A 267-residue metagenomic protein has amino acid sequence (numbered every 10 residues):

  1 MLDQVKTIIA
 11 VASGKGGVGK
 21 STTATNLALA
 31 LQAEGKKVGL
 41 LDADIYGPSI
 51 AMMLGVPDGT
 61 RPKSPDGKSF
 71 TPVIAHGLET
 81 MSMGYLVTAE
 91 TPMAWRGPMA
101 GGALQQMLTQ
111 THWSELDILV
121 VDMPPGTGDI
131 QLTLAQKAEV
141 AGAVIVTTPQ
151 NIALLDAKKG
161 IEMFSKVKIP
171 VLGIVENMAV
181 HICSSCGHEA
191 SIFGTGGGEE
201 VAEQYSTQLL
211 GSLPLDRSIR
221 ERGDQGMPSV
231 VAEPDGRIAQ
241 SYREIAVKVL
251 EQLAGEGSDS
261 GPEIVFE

Functional and structural regions predicted by a protein language model:
M1-G14, G59, R243-L253, G257-G261 (+1 more regions): Extreme N-terminal, non-catalytic leader segments that precede Walker-type/kinase nucleotide-binding cores
T7-D44, I161: Walker A/P-loop phosphate-binding motif and the immediately C-terminal alpha-helix
K37-E90, G101: Phosphate-binding loop that captures ATP/GTP phosphates
L54-P57, L108, A138, G223: Hydrophobic aliphatic residues
M81, L104, M123, Q136 (+2 more regions): Glycine-rich phosphate-binding loops of nucleotide-dependent enzymes
Y85-L134: Phosphate-binding/switch loop-helix module in NTP-utilizing enzymes
D117-I118, P124-Q225: Conserved catalytic-core segment of NTP-binding enzymes
Q225-I238: C-terminal boundary of histidine-terminating zinc-finger modules
